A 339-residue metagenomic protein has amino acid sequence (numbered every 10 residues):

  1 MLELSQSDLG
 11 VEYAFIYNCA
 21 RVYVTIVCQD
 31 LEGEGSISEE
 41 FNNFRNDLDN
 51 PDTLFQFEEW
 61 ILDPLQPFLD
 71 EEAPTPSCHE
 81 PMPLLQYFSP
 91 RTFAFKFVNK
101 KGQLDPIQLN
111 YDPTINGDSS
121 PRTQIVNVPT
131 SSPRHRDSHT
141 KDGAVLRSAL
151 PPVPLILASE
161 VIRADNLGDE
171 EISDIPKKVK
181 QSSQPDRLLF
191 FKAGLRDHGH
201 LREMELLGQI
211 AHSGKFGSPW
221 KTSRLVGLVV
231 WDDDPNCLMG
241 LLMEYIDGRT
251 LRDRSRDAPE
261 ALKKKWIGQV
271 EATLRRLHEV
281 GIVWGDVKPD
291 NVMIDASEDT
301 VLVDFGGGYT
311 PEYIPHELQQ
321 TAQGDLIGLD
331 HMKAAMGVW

Functional and structural regions predicted by a protein language model:
M1-F190, L206-G208, S223: Phosphate/pyrophosphate-binding loops and the adjoining catalytic core of nucleotide-dependent enzymes
Q181, Y245, M293-I294: Conserved hydrophobic "DFG−1" position in protein kinase catalytic cores
S183-L188, D247-R249, T310-Y313: Surface-exposed beta-strand-to-loop junctions that form interaction patches on eukaryotic regulatory domains
L189, A193-R202, G208-W266: Conserved structural core of kinase catalytic domains
R202, Q269, G328: Charged catalytic carboxylate motif
L262-K265, E279-W284, P289, M293-W339: C-lobe/activation-segment region of protein kinase-like
V270-L277: Conserved hydrophobic alpha-helix
